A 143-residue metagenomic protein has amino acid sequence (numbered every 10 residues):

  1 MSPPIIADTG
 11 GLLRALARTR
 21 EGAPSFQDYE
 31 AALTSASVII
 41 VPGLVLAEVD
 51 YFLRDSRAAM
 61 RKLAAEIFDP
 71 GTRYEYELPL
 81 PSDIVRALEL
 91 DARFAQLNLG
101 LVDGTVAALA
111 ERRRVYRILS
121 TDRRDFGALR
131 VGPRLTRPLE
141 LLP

Functional and structural regions predicted by a protein language model:
M1-V41, L53-A65, T136: Short, well-structured N-terminal submotif of metal-dependent ribonuclease cores
S2, R112-P143: Acidic, PIN/NYN-like endoribonuclease modules and their adjacent C-terminal/linker elements
I5-D8, V41-P42, L99-L101, D122 (+1 more regions): Histidine- and aromatic-rich ligand-binding microenvironments
L12-L13, L46, F126: A generic structural signal for short hydrophobic patches within well-formed alpha-helices
S37, R73-E75, L139: Short, conserved active-site loop motifs that form the nucleotide-linked donor/cofactor pocket
L44-P79: Active-site-proximal, substrate-binding regions of enzyme catalytic domains and RNA-binding/basic surfaces
E75-T121: Active-site neighborhoods of divalent-metal-dependent phosphate/nucleic-acid chemistry enzymes
